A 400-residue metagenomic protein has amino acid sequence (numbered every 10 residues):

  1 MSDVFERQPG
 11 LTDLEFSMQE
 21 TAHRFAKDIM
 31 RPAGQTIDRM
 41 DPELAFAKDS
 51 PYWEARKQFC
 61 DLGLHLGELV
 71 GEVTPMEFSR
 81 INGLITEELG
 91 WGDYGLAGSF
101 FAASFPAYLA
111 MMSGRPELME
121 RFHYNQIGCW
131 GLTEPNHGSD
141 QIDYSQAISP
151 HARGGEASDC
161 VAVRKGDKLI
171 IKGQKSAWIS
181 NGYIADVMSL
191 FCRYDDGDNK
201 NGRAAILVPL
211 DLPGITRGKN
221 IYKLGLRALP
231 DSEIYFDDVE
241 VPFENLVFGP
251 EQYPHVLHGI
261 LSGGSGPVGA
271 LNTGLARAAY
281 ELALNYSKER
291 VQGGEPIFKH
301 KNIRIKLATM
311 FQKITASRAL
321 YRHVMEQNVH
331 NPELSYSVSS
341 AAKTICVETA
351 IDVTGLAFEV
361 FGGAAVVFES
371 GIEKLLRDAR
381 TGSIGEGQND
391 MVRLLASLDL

Functional and structural regions predicted by a protein language model:
M1-F100: Amphipathic, small/basic residue-rich leader segments at the start of a protein or domain
S2-R7, I85, F361-L400: Glycine-rich phosphate/cofactor-binding loops in nucleotide/flavin-utilizing enzymes
R7-E20, T216-I314, G382: Glycine-rich beta->alpha junctions and the first turn(s) of the following alpha-helix
R31-E43, K288, Q292-E295, F311-I345 (+1 more regions): C-terminal helix-coil-helix/basic helical segment that borders enzyme active sites and/or dimer interfaces and provides
L69, A97-E117, G138: N-terminal glycine-rich flavin-associated loop
N125-D143: A short, Trp-centered hydrophobic/proline-enriched beta-strand micro-motif
K172-T216: A short core secondary-structure module
S176-G182, G263-V268, T381-Q388: Glycine-rich phosphate/pyrophosphate-binding beta-alpha loops
